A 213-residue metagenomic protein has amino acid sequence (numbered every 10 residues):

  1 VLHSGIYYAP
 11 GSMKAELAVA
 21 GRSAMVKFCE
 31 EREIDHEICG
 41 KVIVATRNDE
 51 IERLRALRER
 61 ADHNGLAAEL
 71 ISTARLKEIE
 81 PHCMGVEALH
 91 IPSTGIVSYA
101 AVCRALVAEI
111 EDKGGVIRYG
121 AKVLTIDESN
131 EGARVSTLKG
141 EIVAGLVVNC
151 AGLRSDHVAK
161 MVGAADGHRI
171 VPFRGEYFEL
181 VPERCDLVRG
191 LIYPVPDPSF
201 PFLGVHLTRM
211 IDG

Functional and structural regions predicted by a protein language model:
V1, E16, L57-E59, M84 (+3 more regions): Short, glycine/charged-enriched secondary-structure capping and boundary segments
H3-R75, G85, F202-H206: Dinucleotide-binding Rossmann-like beta1-alpha1 core, especially the glycine-rich loop that anchors the ADP
K77-P81: Flexible hinge/switch segments at interdomain interfaces of large molecular machines
L89-L146, C150, R154-H157: Helical element adjacent to the flavin cofactor pocket in flavoenzyme catalytic cores
I126-G213: Flavin-dependent oxidoreductases
